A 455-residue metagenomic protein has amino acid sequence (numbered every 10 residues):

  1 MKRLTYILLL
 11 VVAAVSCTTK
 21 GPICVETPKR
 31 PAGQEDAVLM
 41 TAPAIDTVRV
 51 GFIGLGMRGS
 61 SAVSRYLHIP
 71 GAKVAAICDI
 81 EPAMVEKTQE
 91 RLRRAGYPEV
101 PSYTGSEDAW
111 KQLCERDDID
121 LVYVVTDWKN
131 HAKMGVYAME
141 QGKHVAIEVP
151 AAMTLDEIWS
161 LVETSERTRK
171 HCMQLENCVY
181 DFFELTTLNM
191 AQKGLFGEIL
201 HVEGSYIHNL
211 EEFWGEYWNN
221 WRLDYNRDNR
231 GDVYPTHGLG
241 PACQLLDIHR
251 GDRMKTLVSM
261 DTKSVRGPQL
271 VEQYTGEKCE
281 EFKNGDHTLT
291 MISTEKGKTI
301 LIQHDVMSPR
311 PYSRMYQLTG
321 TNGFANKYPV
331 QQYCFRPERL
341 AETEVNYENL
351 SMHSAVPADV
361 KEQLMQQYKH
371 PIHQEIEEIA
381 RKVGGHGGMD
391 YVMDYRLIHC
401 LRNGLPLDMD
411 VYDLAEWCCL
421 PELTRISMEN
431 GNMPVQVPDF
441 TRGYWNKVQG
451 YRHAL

Functional and structural regions predicted by a protein language model:
K2-L9: Sec-dependent signal peptide recognition, specifically the positively charged N-region followed immediately by
L10-C17: Hydrophobic h-region of N-terminal signal peptides that target proteins for export in Gram-negative bacteria
T18-A95: N-terminal Rossmann-like dinucleotide-binding module
K20-G33, V38, S61, C243 (+3 more regions): C-terminal helical cap and adjacent loop that interface with cofactors, partners, or active-site loops
P101-I119: A structured beta-alpha segment of the ubiquitous adenosine-cofactor-binding alpha/beta core
L121-Y123: N-terminal Rossmann-like NAD(P) cofactor-binding module of classical short-chain dehydrogenase/reductase
D127-W128, A132-Y180, G194: Beta-strand-loop-alpha-helix segment that lines the small-molecule cofactor/substrate pocket of alpha/beta enzymes
T168-M173, C178-F282: Predominantly a Rossmann-like dinucleotide-binding segment in NAD(P)-dependent oxidoreductases
